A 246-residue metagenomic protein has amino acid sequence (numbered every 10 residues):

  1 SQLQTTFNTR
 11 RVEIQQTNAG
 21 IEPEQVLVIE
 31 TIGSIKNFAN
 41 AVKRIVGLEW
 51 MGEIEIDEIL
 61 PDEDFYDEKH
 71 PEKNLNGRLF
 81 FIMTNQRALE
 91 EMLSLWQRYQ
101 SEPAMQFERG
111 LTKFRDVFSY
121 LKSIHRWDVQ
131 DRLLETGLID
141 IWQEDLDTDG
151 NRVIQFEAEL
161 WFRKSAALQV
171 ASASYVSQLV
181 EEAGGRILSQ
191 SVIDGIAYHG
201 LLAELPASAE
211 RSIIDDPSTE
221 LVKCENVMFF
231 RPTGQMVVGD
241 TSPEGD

Functional and structural regions predicted by a protein language model:
S1-Q16, L27, V46-I154, S174-G245: Autoinhibitory propeptides
T17-G33, D145-A166: Short glycine-/aliphatic-rich beta-strand segments at the starts of folded cytosolic domains
I35-K43: Calcium-regulated, polybasic anionic-phospholipid
F38, L168-S177: Well-ordered, non-membrane alpha-helical segments in soluble/globular domains
A166-L168, R211: Residue-level signal for secondary-structure boundary sites
